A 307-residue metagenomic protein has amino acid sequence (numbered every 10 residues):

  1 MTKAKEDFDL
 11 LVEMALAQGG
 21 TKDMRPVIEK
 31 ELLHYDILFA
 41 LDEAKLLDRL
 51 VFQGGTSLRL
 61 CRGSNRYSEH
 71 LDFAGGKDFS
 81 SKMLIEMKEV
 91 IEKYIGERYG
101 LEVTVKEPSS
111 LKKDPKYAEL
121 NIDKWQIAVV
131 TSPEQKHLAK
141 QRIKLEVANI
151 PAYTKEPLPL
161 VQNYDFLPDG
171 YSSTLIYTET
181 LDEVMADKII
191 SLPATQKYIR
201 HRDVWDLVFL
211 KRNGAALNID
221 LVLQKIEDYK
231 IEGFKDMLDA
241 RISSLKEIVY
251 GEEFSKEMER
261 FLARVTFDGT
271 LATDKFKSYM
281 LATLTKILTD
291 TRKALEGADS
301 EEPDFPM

Functional and structural regions predicted by a protein language model:
M1-L50, C61-S64, G76-M307: Structured mid-to-C-terminal alpha-helical surface segments
Q53-T56: Glycine-rich beta-strand-to-loop/alpha-helix junction loops that act as flexible
Y67-S68: Anion-coordinating catalytic cores for phosphoryl-, nucleotidyl-, and glycosidic chemistry
F73: Structural signature of FAD isoalloxazine-binding scaffolds in flavoprotein oxidoreductases
